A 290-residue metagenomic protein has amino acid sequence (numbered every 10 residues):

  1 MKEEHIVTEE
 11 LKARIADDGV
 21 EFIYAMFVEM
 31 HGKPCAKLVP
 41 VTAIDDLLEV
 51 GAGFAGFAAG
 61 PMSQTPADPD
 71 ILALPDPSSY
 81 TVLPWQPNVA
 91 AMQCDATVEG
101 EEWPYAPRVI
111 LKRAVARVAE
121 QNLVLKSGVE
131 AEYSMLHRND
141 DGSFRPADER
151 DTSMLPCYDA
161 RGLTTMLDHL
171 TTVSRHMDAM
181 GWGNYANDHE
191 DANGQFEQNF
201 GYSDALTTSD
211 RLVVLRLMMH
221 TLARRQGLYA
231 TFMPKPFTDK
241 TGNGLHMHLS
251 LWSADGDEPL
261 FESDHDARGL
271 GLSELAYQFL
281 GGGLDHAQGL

Functional and structural regions predicted by a protein language model:
M1-A186, T208, L228: ATP/Mg2+-dependent ligation/transfer catalytic cores
V28, A131-L136, E190-Q195, K235-G244: A glycine-rich phosphate-binding loop feature that marks nucleotide/adenosyl-phosphate handling sites
N88-D95, N193-F200, N243-H248: Glycine-rich, often proline-containing surface loops adjacent to acidic residues and nearby aromatics that form
G100, R150-R161, N193-T208, F237-G242 (+1 more regions): Active-site-proximal beta-alpha loop/turn segments in soluble metabolic enzymes
R117, H176, M180, M218-R225 (+1 more regions): Generic, well-ordered alpha-helical scaffold segments in large soluble proteins
R161-H169, A186-A192, D204-L215, F237-G244 (+1 more regions): Short, contiguous, pocket-lining structural segments that sit at or immediately flank catalytic/ligand-binding sites
G181, A186-N199: Active-site-proximal, well-structured secondary-structure segments within enzyme catalytic domains
N199-A205, R224-L290: Loop-rich catalytic cores of soluble enzymes, especially ATP-dependent carboxylate-amine ligases and other
